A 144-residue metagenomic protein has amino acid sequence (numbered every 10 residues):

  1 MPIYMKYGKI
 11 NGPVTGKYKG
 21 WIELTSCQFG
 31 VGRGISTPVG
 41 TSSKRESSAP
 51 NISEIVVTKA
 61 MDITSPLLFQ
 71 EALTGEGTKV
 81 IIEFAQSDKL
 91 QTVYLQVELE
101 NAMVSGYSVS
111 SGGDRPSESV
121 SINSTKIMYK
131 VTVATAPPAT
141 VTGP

Functional and structural regions predicted by a protein language model:
M1-P144: Glycine-rich, low-complexity intrinsically disordered segments
